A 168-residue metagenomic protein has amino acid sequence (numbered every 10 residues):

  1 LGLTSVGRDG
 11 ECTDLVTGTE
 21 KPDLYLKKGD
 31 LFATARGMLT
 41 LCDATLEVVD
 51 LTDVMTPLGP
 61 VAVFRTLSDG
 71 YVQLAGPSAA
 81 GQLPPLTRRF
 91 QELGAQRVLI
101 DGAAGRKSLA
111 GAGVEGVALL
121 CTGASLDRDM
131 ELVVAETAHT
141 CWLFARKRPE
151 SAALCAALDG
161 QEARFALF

Functional and structural regions predicted by a protein language model:
L1-R65: N-terminal phosphate/diphosphate-binding loop that engages ATP/GTP or pyrophosphate donors across diverse enzyme folds
G2, A75-G76, G102: Small-side-chain structural scaffolding
S5-V6, G76-P77, G123: Structural motif
D9-E11, V72, A79-A80: Metallocofactor- and cofactor-centric catalytic cores in central/energy metabolism, strongly enriched
G37-T40, V48-D50, V72-A75, E92-V98: Short linear motifs at secondary-structure transitions and domain/linker junctions
F64-G76: Short, basic, glycine/proline-bearing loop/turn elements
A79-F168: Conserved catalytic-core segment of NTP-binding enzymes
